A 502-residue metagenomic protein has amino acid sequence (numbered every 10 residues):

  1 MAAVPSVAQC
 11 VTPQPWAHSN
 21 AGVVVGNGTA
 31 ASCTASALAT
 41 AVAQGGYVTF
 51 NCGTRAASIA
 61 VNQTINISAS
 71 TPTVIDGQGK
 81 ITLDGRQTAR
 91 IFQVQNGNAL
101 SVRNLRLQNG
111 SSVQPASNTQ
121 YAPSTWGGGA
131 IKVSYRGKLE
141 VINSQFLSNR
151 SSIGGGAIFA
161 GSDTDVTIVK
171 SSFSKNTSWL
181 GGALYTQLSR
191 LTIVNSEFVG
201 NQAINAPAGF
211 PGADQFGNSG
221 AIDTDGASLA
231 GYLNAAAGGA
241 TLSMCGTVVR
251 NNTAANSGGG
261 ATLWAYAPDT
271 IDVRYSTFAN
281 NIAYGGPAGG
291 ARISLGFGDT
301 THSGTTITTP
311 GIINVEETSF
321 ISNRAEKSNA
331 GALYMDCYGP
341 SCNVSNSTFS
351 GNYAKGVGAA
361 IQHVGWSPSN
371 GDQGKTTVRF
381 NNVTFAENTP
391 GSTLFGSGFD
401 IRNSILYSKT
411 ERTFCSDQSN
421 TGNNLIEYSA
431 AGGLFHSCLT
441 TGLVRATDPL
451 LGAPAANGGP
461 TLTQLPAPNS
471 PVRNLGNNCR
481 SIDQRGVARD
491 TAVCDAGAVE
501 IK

Functional and structural regions predicted by a protein language model:
V4-Q14, T461-K502: Surface beta-loop-beta hairpin patches that serve as ligand-binding interfaces in beta-rich domains
V4-S36, L450-G458: Right-handed parallel beta-helix/beta-solenoid
V25-T49, D495: Acidic Gly/Asp/Thr-rich repetitive segments characteristic of extracellular carbohydrate-active and adhesion proteins
A39, A43-Q44, I59-V74, L83-R103 (+7 more regions): Extracellular beta-strand-rich solenoid/capping regions of secreted or surface-exposed proteins that bind or remodel
G46, A57, Q63, T71-T73 (+26 more regions): The right-handed parallel beta-helix/beta-solenoid scaffold, focusing on the short coil/turn and N-cap positions
N51, D76-Q78, D84, V94-Q95 (+35 more regions): Feature marks extracellular polysaccharide-active and adherence modules
G85-A89, S111-S117, R150-A157, T177-T186 (+11 more regions): Short glycine/acidic-rich loop motifs that flank beta-strands on beta-rich extracellular proteins
V166, G246, A265, T270-S276 (+2 more regions): Predominantly extracellular beta-rich ligand-binding scaffolds that present long acidic/polar faces for carbohydrate
